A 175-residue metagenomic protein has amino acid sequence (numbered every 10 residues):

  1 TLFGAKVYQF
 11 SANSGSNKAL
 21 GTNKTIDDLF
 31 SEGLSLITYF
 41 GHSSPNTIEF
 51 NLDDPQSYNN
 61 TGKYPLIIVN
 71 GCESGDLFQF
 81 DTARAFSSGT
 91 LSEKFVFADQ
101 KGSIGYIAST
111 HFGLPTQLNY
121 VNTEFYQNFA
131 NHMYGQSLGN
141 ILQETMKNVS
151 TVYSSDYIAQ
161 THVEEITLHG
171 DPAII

Functional and structural regions predicted by a protein language model:
T1-I175: Cysteine-dependent hydrolase recognition
